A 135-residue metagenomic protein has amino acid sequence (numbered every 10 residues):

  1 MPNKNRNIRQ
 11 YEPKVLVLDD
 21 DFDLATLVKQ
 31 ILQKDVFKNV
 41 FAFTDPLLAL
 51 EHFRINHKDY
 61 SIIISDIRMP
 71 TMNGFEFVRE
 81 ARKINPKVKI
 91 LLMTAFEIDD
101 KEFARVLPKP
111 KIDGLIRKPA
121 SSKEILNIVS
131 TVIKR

Functional and structural regions predicted by a protein language model:
M1-L16, T26, D59, S121-R135: Non-catalytic signal-transmission and effector/linker regions of two-component phosphorelay proteins
F22-F41: Two-component/phosphorelay signaling modules centered on CheY-like receiver
A42-I62: Acidic, metal-coordinating helix/loop segments flanking the phosphotransfer/catalytic sites of two-component signaling
D45, N73-E76: Acidic catalytic/metal-coordinating carboxylates
D66: Active-site residues of response regulator receiver
M69: Receiver (REC) domain active-site loop signature in two-component systems and cognate sites in sensor histidine kinases
E76, E97-G114, K123, N127: Alpha4 helix (beta4-alpha4-beta5 surface) of REC/receiver domains from two-component response regulators
M93-A95: Hydrophobic/aromatic residues positioned on beta-strands within the core alpha/beta folds
